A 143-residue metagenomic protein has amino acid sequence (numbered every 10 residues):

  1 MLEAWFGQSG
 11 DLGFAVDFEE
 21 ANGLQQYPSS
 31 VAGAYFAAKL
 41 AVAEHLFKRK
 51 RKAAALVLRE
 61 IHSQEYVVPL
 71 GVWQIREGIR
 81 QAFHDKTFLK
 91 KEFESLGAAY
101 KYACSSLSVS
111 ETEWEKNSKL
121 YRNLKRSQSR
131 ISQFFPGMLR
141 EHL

Functional and structural regions predicted by a protein language model:
M1-L143: Long, low-complexity intrinsically disordered regions enriched in acidic and polar residues with frequent FG dipeptides
